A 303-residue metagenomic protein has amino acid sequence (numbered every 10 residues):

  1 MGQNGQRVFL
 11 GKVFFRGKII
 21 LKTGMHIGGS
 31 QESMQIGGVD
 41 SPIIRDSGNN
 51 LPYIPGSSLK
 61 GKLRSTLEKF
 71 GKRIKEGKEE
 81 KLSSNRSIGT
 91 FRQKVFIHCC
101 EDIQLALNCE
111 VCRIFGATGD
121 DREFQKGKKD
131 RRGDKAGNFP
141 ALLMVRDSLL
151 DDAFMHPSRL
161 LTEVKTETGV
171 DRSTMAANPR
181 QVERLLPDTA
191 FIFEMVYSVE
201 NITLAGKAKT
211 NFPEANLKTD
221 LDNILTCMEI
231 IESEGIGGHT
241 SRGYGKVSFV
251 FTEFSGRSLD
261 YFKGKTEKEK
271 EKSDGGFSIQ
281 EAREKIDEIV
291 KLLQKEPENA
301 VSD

Functional and structural regions predicted by a protein language model:
M1-T166, V170, T174-D303: RNA-binding basic/glycine-rich loop and surface signature characteristic of RAMP-family CRISPR effectors
